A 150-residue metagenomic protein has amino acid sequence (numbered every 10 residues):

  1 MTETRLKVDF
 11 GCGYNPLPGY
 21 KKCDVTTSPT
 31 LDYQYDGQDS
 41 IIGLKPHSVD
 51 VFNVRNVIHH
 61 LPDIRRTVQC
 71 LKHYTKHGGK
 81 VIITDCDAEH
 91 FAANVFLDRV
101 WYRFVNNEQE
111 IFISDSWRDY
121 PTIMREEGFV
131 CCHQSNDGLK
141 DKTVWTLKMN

Functional and structural regions predicted by a protein language model:
T4-I41: Class I SAM-dependent methyltransferase SAM/SAH-binding core
N53: A conserved beta-strand element that flanks and buttresses the S-adenosyl-L-methionine
N56-V57: Short catalytic micro-motifs in class I SAM-dependent methyltransferases
R65-H77: A short glycine-rich, Lys/Arg-flanked "PGG" loop and its adjoining helix->strand segment in the class I
T84-W145: C-terminal alpha-helical "lid/dimerization" subdomain adjacent to the S-adenosyl-L-methionine
